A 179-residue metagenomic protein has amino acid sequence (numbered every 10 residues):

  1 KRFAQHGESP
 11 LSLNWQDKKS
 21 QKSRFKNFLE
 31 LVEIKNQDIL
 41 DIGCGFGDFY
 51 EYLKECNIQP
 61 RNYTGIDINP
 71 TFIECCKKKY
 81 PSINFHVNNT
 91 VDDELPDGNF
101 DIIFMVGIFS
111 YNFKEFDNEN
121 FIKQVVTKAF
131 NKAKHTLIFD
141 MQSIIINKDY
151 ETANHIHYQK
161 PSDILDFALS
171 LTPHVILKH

Functional and structural regions predicted by a protein language model:
K1-S9: N-terminal, positively charged/glycine-rich alpha-helical extensions of SAM-dependent methyltransferases
K19-K35, Y52: Conserved alpha-helix/loop element of class I SAM-dependent methyltransferases that forms part of the SAM/SAH-binding
N36-G45: Conserved class I S-adenosyl-L-methionine
F46-H86, D92: Class I SAM-dependent methyltransferase SAM/SAH-binding core
I102-F116: A short SAM/SAH-binding and catalytic strip from SAM-dependent methyltransferases
N112-V126: A short, conserved alpha-helix within the catalytic core of class I
A133-Q142: Conserved beta-strand signature within the Rossmann-like core of class I S-adenosyl-L-methionine
H155-T172: Short alpha-helix
